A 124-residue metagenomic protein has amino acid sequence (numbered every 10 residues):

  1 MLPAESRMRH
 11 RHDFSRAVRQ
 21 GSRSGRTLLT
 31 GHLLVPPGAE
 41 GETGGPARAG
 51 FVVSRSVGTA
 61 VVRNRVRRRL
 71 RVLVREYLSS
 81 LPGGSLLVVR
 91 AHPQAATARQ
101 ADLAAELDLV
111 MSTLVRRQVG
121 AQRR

Functional and structural regions predicted by a protein language model:
M1-R124: Positively charged, solvent-exposed patches that mediate nucleic-acid binding
